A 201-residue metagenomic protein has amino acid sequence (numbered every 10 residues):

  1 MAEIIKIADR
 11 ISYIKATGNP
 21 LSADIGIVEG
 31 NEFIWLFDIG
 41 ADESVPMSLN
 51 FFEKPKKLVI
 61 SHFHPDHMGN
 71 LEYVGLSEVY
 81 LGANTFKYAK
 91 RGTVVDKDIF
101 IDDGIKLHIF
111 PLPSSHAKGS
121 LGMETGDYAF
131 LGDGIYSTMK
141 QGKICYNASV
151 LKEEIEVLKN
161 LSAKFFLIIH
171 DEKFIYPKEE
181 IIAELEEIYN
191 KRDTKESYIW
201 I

Functional and structural regions predicted by a protein language model:
A2-E53, T93-E154: Catalytic core of the metallo-beta-lactamase
A23, G69-E72, E180: Generic recognition of short, well-ordered alpha-helical segments
L36-G40, P55-D66, N70, V79-A83 (+3 more regions): Active-site neighborhood of phospho(di)ester-bond hydrolases with catalytic His/Asp-centered motifs
A41-D42, F63-H67, T85-A89, Y136-T138 (+3 more regions): Short, surface-exposed, polar/charged, turn-prone segments marking secondary-structure boundaries
D42-D103: Active-site HxH/HxHxD metal-binding segment of metal-dependent hydrolases
Y73, M123, K159-N160: Solvent-exposed polar/charged
S77-E78, D98, A148, E184-E186: Short, hinge-like loop/turn segments at secondary-structure boundaries
V150-I201: Divalent-metal (often Zn2+) His-rich catalytic cores of metallo-beta-lactamase-fold enzymes
